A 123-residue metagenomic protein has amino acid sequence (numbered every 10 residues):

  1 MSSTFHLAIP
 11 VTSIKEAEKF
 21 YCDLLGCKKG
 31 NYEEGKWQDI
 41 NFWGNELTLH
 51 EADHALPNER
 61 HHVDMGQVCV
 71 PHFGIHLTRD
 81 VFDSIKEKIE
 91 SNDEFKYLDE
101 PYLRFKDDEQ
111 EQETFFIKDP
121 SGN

Functional and structural regions predicted by a protein language model:
M1, D64-V68: Short, flexible turn/loop "capping" segments at secondary-structure junctions
M1-E16, F73: N-terminal beta-strand motif that seeds the catalytic metal site of vicinal oxygen chelate
I9-H54: Core segments of cupin and vicinal oxygen chelate
I14-K15, V68, F73-S121: Vicinal oxygen chelate
F42-G44, Q67-V70: Short connector loops at helix/strand junctions that flank enzyme active sites, especially segments positioning acidic
H54-L56, L98: Short gly/ser/thr-rich secondary-structure transition/capping motifs
N58-V63: Short beta-strand/turn micro-motifs at beta-sheet edges
